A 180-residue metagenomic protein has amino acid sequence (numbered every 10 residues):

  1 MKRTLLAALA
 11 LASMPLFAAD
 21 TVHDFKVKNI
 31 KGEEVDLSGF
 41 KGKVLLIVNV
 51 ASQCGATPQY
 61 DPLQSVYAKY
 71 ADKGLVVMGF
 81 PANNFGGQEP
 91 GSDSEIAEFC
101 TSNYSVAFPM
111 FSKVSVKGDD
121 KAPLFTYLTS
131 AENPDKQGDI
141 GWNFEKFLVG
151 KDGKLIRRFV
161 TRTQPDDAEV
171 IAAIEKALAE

Functional and structural regions predicted by a protein language model:
T4-S13: Sec-dependent N-terminal signal peptides
F17-S38, A122-P123: N-terminal "domain-start" segment that seeds a small globular fold
V22, S94-N143: Short, internal strand/loop/helix patches that form the active-site neighborhood or redox-interaction surface
N29, N49-Q53: Amphipathic alpha-helical repeat scaffolds
K43-V44, Q53, P58-F80, C100-Y104: Conserved helix-turn-beta segment immediately C-terminal to the redox Cys motif in thioredoxin-like folds
G74-G91, A107-G118: Thiol-based oxidoreductase modules, predominantly thioredoxin-like and allied folds used for disulfide exchange
P123-T126, S130-E180: Thiol-/selenol-based redox modules, centered on thioredoxin-like and closely related oxidoreductase domains
